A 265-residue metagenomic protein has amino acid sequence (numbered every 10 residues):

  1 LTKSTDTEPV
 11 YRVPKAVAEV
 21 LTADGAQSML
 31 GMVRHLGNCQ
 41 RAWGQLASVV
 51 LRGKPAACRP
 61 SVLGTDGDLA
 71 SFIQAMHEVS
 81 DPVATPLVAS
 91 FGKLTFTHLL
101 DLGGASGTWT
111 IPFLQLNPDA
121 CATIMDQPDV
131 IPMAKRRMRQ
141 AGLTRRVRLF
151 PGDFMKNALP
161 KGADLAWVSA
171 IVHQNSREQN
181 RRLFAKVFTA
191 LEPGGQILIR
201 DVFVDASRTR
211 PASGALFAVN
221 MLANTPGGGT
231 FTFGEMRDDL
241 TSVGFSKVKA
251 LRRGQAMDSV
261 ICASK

Functional and structural regions predicted by a protein language model:
L1-K3, K93, H98-K265: Alpha-helical subdomain
L1-T97: Conserved Class I S-adenosyl-L-methionine-dependent methyltransferase catalytic core
